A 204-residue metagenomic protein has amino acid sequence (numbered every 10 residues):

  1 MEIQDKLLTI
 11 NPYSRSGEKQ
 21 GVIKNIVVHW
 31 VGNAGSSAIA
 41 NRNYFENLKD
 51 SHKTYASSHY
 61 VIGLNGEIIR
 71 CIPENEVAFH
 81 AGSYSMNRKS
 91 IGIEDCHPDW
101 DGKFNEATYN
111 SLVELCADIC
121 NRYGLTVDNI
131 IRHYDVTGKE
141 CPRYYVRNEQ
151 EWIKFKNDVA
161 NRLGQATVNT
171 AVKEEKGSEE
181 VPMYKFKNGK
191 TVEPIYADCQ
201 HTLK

Functional and structural regions predicted by a protein language model:
M1-G82, M86-N87: N-terminal catalytic cores of peptidoglycan-degrading enzymes
M1-T9, R15-Q20, P98-V181: Basic/polar, cationic surfaces and motifs that engage anionic cell-wall and phosphate/carboxylate ligands
V28, I91-I93, I130-R132: Hydrophobic faces of well-ordered beta-strands that scaffold small-molecule active sites in alpha/beta enzyme cores
V31-G32, E74, M86-W100, A117: Cell-envelope and extracellular/periplasmic
Y60, I93, L112: Divalent metal-coordination and catalytic microenvironments
N65-E67, K89, K190, C199: Beta-strand-connecting loop/turn residues
R70, G138, E193-Y196: A sequence-level detector of short linear motifs
S178-K204: Short, surface-exposed polybasic-aromatic patches that bind anionic ligands, especially phosphate groups
